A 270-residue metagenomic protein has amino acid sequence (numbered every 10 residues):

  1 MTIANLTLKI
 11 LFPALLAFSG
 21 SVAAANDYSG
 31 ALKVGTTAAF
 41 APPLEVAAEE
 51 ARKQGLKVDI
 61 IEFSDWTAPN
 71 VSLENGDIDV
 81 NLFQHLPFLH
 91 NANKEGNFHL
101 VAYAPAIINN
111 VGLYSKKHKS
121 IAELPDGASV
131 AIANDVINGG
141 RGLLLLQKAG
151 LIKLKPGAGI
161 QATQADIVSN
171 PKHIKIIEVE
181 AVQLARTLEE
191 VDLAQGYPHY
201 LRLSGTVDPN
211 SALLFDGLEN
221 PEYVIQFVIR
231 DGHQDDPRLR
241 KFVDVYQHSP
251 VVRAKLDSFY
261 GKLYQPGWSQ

Functional and structural regions predicted by a protein language model:
A23-K33, A51-R52, I121-G127: Immediate post-signal peptide segment of exported/extracytoplasmic ligand-binding proteins
T37-D59: Short, polar/charged alpha-helical segment
I60-V71, A158-R186: Short helix-initiation/N-cap motifs at beta->coil->alpha
E62-W66, N81-H90, I107, E180-A181 (+2 more regions): Beta->alpha turn/N-cap motifs
N91-Y103, K116-H118, E190, Q195 (+1 more regions): Ligand-binding "clamshell"
Y103-K153: A conserved helix-loop-strand patch within extracytoplasmic ligand-binding domains of the periplasmic binding
N110-I121, Y223-R238: A bilobed periplasmic-binding-protein/Venus flytrap-type ligand-binding module shared by bacterial periplasmic
I137-Q161, D244-Q270: Ligand-binding clefts/hinges and TM-proximal coupling segments of bilobed small-molecule sensing domains
